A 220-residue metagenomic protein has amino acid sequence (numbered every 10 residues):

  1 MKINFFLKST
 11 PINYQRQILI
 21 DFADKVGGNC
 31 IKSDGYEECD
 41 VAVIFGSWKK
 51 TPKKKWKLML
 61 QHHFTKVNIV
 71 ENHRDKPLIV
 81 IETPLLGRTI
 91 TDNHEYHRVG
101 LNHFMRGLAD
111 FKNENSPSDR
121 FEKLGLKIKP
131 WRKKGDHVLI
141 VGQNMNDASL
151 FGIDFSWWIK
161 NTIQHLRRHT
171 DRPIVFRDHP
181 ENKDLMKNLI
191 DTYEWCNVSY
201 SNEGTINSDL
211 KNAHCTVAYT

Functional and structural regions predicted by a protein language model:
M1-K50, N146-D147, P173: N-terminal pre-catalytic "stem/leader" segment of glycosyltransferase-like enzymes
F5-T10, I163-E203: Catalytic donor nucleotide-activated moiety binding site of glycosyltransferases and closely related
P11-Q17, K50-W56, R88, A148-S149 (+1 more regions): Short, charged/polar "capping" segments at the starts of alpha-helices and the immediately preceding loops
Q15-D21, W56-N68, D154-H165: Well-ordered, non-membrane alpha-helical segments in soluble/globular domains
I44, E203-T220: A donor-sugar binding/catalytic signature common to diverse glycosyltransferases and related nucleotide-sugar
H73-L78: A short helix->loop->beta-strand "cap" motif at the edges of active sites that frequently abuts
I81-I153: A nucleotide-sugar donor-handling region in carbohydrate enzymes
K129-D184: Active-site donor-nucleotide binding/catalytic segment of nucleotide-sugar enzymes
